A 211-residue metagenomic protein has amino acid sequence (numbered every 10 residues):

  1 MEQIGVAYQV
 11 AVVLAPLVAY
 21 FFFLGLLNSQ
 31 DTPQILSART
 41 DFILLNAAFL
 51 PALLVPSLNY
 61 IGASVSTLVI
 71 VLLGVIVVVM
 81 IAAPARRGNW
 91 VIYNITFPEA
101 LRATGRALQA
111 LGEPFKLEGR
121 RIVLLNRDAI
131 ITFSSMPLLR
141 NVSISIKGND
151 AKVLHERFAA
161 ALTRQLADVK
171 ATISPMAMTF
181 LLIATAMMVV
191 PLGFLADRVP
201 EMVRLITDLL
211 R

Functional and structural regions predicted by a protein language model:
G5-A11, G62-V75: Hydrophobic alpha-helical transmembrane segments
Q9-S29: N-terminal signal-anchor/start-transfer transmembrane helix
L44-Y60: A generic, lipid-embedded transmembrane alpha helix
V71-L72, I76-L125: Canonical alpha-helical transmembrane segment with a positive-inside/aromatic-interface signature
F133, R140-K170: Extended, hydrophilic extramembrane loops/domains of integral membrane proteins
T163-I183: Cytosolic-side membrane-insertion boundary helix
M176-R198: Final/C-terminal transmembrane alpha-helix of multipass membrane proteins
L192-R211: Juxtamembrane boundary at the C-terminal end of a transmembrane helix
